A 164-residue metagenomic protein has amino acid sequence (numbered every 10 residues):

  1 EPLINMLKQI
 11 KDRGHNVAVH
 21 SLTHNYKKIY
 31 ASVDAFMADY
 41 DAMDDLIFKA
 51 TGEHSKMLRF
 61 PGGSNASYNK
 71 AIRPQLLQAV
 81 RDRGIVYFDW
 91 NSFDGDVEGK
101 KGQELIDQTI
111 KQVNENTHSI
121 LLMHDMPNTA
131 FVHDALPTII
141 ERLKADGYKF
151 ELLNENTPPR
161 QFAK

Functional and structural regions predicted by a protein language model:
E1, Q9-K11, N16-H20, F88: Short, well-structured secondary-structure segments
P2-N5, H24-L122, M126-K144, Y148 (+2 more regions): Catalytic domains of cell-wall/extracellular-matrix polysaccharide-remodeling enzymes, centered on de-N-acetylation
